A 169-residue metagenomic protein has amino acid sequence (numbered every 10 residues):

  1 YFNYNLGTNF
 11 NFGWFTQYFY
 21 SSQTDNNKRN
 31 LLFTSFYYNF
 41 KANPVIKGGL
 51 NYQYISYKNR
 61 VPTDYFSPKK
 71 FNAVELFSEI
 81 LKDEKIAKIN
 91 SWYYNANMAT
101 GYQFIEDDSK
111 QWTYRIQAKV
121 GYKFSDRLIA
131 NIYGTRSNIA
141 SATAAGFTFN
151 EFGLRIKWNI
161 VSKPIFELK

Functional and structural regions predicted by a protein language model:
F2-T8, Y18, L32-Y38, Y52 (+3 more regions): Residues on the lipid-exposed face of transmembrane beta-strands in outer-membrane beta-barrel proteins
N5-F12, Y38-G48, E84-Y93, F124-I129 (+1 more regions): Short loop/turn motifs that connect adjacent beta-strands in outer-membrane beta-barrel proteins
L6-T8, T16-T24, F40, Y52-K58 (+4 more regions): Transmembrane beta-strands of outer-membrane beta-barrel pores
W14-T16, G48-L50, L76-S78, Y94-M98 (+3 more regions): Membrane-embedded beta-strand positions of outer-membrane beta-barrel proteins
S22-N30, Y65-N72, E106-W112, A144-N150: Replace "Gram-negative outer membrane beta-barrel proteins" with "bacterial and organellar outer membrane beta-barrel
F33, N39-K58, Y65-N95: Gram-negative (and chloroplast) outer-membrane scaffold detector with strong preference for beta-barrel transmembrane
K82-D107, Q111-Q117, K123-F124, A130: Structured C-terminal portions of repeat-based eukaryotic scaffold domains
T148-K169: Outer-membrane beta-barrel "beta-signal"
